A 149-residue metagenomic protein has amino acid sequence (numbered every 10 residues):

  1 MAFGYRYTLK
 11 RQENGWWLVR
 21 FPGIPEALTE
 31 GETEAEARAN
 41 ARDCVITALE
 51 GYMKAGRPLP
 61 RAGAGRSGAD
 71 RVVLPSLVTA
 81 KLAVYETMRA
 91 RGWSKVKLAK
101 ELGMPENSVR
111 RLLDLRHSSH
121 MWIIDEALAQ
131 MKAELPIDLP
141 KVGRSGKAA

Functional and structural regions predicted by a protein language model:
M1-W16, R20, L28: N-terminal segment of the canonical double-stranded RNA-binding domain
M1-Y5, N40-S118, W122-I124, A149: Short, charged, surface-exposed hinge/linker loops at domain edges that act as mobile lids or interdomain connectors
V19, A37, L98: Hydrophobic pocket/interface hotspot
R20-P22, E30, D138: Beta-strand residues in well-ordered beta-sheet regions across diverse protein folds
P22-P25, L113, K141: A short beta-strand motif that forms part of the nucleic acid-binding face of small beta-barrel RNA-binding folds
P25-E36: A short, exposed loop/beta-hairpin motif centered on an aromatic-Gly-Thr core
M121-D138: DNA major-groove recognition helix of helix-turn-helix/homeodomain DNA-binding modules
D138-A149: Short, charged recognition helix plus adjacent turn of helix-turn-helix-like nucleic-acid-binding domains
